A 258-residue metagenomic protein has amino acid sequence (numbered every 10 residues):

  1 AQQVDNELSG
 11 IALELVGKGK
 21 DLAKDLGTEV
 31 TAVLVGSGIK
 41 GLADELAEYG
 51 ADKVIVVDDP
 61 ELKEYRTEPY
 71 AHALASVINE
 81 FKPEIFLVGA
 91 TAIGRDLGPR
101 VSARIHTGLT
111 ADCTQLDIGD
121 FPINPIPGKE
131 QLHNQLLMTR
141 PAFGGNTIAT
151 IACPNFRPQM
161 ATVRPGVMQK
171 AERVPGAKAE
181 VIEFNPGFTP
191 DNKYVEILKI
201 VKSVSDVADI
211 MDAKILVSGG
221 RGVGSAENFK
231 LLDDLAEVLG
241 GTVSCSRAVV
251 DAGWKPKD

Functional and structural regions predicted by a protein language model:
A1-D258: N-terminal glycine-rich FAD/FM-binding segment characteristic of electron-transfer flavoproteins
